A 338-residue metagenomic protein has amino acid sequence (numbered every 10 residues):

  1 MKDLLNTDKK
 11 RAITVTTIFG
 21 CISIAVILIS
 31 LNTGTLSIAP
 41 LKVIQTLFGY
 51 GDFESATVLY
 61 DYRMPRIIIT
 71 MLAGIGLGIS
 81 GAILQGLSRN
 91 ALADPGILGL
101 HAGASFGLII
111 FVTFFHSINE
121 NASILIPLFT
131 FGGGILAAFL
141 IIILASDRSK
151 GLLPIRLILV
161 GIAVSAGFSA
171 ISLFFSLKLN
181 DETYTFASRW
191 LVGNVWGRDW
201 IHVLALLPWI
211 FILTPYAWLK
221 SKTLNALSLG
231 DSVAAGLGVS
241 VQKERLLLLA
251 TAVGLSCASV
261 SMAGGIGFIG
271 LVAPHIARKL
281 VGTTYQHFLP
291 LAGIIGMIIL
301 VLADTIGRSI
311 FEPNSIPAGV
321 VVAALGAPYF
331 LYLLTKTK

Functional and structural regions predicted by a protein language model:
M1-K338: Alpha-helical transmembrane segments in inner-membrane proteins
